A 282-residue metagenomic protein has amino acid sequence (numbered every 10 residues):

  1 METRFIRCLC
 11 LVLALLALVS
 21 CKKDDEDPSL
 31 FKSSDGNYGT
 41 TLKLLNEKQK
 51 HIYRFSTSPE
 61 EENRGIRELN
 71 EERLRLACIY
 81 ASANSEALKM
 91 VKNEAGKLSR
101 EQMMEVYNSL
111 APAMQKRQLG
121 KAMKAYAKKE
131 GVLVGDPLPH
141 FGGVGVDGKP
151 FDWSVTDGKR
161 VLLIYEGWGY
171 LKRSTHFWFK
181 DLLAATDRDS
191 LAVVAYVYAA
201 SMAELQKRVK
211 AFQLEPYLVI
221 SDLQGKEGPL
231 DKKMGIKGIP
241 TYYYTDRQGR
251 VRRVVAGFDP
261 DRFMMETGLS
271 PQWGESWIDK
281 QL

Functional and structural regions predicted by a protein language model:
M1-L9: Bacterial N-terminal signal peptides that target proteins for export
A17-S20: C-terminal motif of bacterial Sec signal peptides marking the signal peptidase cleavage site
K22-D24: Bacterial signal peptide processing site
R67, L119-W153, I278-L282: N-terminal "domain-start" segment that seeds a small globular fold
F151-F179: Short active-site neighborhood of thiol/selenol oxidoreductases, capturing the structured segment around
R173-F212, Q224-K232: Structural microenvironment flanking redox-active thiols in thiol-disulfide oxidoreductases
V209-Q248: Short, internal strand/loop/helix patches that form the active-site neighborhood or redox-interaction surface
Y243-L282: Thiol-/selenol-based redox modules, centered on thioredoxin-like and closely related oxidoreductase domains
